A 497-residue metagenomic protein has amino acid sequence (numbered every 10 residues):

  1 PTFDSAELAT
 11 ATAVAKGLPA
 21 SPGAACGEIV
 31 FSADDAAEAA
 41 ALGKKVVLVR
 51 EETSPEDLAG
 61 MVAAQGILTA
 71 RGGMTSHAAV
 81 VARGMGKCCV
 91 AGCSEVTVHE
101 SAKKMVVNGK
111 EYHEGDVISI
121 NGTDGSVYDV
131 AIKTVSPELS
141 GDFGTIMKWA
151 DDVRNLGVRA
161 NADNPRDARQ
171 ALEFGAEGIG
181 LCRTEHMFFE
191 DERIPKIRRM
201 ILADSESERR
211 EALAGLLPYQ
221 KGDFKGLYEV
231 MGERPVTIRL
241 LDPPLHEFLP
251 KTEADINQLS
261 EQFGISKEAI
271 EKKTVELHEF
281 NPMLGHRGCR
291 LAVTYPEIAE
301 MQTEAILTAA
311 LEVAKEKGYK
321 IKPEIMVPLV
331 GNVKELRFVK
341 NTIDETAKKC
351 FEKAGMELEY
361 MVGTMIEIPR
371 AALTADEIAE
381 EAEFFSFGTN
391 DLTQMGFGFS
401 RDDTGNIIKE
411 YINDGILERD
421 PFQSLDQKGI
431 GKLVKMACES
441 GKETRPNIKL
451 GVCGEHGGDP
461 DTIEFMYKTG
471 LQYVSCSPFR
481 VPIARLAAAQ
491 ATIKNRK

Functional and structural regions predicted by a protein language model:
P1-A36, A40-V46, R50-C182, H186-M200: Acidic, glycine-rich flexible loop/linker segments
L139, W149-K497: Conserved alpha/beta-domain cores
